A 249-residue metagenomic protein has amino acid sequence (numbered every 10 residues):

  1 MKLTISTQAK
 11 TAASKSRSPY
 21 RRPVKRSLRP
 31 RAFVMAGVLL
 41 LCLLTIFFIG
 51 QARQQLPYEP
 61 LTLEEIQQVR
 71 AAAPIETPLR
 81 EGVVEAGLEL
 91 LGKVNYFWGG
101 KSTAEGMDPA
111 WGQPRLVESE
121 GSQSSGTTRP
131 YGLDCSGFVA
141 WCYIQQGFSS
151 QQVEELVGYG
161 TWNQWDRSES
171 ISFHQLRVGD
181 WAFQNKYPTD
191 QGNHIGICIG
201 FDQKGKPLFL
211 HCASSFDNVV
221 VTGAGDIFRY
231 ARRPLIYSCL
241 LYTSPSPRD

Functional and structural regions predicted by a protein language model:
M1-P57: Gram-positive cell-envelope targeting signals
G37, C42, G50, E81 (+2 more regions): ...with weaker cross-activation on analogous glycine-rich loops/strands in unrelated enzymes
R53-S136, W141-Q146: N-terminal capping segments
K93-Y131, K186-Y230: Glycine-rich catalytic cores of cysteine/serine-nucleophile enzymes that process amide/ester linkages in cell-envelope
D134, D180, D249: Acidic active-site catalytic centers that drive phospho-/nucleotidyl reactions and related ester hydrolyses
Y242-D249: Conserved small/polar residues in nucleotide/adenosyl-binding loops
